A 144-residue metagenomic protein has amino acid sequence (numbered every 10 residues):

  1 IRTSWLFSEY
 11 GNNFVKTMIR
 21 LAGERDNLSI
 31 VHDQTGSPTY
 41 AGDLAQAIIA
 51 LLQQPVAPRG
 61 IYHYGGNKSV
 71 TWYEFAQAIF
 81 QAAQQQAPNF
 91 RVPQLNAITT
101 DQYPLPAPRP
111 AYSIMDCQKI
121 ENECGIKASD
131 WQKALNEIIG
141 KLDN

Functional and structural regions predicted by a protein language model:
T3-G36, A41-D43, I49-A50: NAD(P)-dependent short-chain dehydrogenase/reductase
E9-Y10, Q34-A45, Y64-A82, E137: Substrate-binding strand-loop-helix patch in Rossmann-like NAD(P)-dependent oxidoreductase/epimerase domains
P38, S69, A97, I114-M115 (+1 more regions): Short aromatic/basic micro-patch
Q54-P106: Mid/C-terminal beta-alpha module of Rossmann-like enzyme folds, strongest in SDR-family dehydrogenases/epimerases
D101-E123, A128: A hydrophobic C-terminal alpha-helical subdomain
D130-N144: Amphipathic terminal alpha-helices
